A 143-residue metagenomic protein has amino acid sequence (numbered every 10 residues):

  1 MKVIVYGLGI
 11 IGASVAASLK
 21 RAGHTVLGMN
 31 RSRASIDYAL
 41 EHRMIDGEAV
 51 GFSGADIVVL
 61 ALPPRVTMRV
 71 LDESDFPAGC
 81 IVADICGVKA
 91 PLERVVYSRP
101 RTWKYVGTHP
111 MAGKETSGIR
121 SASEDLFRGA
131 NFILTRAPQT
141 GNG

Functional and structural regions predicted by a protein language model:
M1-E48: NAD(P)+-binding Rossmann beta1-loop-alpha1 motif at the extreme N-terminus of oxidoreductases
I4-V5, L60, L134: Hydrophobic Val/Ile/Leu positions in short beta-strands of Rossmann-like dinucleotide-binding domains
L27-M29, A83, V106, I133: Hydrophobic/aromatic beta-strand patches that form the interior of the parallel beta-sheet core in alpha/beta enzyme
A34-S35, K89-L92: Conserved short alpha-helix immediately C-terminal to the canonical SAM/SAH-binding motif I of Rossmann-like
V50-P77, I81, I85: Rossmann-like NAD(P)-binding element
D56-V58, P91-V95, E115-I119: Short, charged, surface-exposed secondary-structure boundary motifs
V66-R69, A90-P91, G141: Short glycine-rich, flexible loops that bind phosphorylated cofactors or substrates
S98-G143: Rossmann-fold dinucleotide-binding core
